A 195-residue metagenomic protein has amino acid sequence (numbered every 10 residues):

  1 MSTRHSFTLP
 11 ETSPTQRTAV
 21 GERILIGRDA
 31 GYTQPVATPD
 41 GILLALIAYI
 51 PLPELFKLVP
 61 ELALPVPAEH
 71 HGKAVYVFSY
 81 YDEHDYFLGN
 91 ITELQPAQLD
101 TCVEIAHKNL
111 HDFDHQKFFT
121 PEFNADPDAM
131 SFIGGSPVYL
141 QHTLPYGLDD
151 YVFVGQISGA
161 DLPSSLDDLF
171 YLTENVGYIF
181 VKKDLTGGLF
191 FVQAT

Functional and structural regions predicted by a protein language model:
M1-T195: Preference for intrinsically disordered or flexible, low-complexity segments and adjacent hinge/connector residues
